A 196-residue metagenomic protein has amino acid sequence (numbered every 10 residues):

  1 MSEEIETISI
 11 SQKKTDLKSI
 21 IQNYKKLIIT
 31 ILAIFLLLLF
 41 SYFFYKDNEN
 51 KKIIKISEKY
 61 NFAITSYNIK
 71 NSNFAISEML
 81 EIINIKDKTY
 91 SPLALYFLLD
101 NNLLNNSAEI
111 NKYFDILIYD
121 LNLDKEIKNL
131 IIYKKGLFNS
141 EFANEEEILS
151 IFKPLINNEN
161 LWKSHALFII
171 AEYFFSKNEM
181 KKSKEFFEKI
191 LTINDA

Functional and structural regions predicted by a protein language model:
M1-L36: N-terminal positive-inside, membrane-proximal cytosolic segments immediately preceding the first
S2-I10, T65, Y119-D120, I127: Acidic, proline/glycine-rich low-complexity intrinsically disordered segments
L37-E58: Transmembrane signal-anchor/signal-peptide helices with a preference for the extracytoplasmic
I53, S72-N73, S107-A108, E145 (+1 more regions): TPR-repeat structural position
K55-S72: Short extracytoplasmic/periplasmic juxtamembrane "stem" segments immediately C-terminal to an N-terminal membrane anchor
S57-N61, Y96, Y133, F168: TPR/TPR-like alpha-solenoid signature
S72-N122: Extracytoplasmic/periplasmic/luminal assembly and interaction segments in envelope/secretory/respiratory proteins
K86-T89, N102-N105, I116-A196: Soluble extracytoplasmic domains of inner/organellar membrane proteins
